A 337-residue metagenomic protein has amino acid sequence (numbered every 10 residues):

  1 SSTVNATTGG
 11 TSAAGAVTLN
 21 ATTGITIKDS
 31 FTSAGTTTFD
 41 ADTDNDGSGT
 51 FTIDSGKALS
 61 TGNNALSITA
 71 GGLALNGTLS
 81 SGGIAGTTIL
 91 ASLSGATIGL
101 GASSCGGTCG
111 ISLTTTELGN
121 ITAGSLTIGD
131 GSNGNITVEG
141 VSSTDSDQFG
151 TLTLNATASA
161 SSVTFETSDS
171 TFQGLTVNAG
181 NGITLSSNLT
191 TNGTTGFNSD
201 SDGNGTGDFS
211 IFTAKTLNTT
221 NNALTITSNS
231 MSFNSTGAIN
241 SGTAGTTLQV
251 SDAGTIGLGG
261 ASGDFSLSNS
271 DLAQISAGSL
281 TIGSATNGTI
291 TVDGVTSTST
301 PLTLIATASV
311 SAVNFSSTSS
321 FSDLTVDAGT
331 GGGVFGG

Functional and structural regions predicted by a protein language model:
S1-G337: Extracellular lectin-like interaction modules
